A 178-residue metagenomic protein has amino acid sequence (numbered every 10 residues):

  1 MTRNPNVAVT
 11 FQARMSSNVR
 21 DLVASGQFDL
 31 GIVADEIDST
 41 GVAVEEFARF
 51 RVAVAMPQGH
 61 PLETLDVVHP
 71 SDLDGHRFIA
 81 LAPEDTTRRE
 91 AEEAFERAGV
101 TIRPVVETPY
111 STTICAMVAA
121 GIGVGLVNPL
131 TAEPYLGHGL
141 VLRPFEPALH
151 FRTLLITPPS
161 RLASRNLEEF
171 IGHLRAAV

Functional and structural regions predicted by a protein language model:
M1-T40, T108: Central regulatory/effector-binding core of bacterial HTH transcription factors
N6-T10, T101-V105, R152-L154: Residues at or immediately flanking beta-strands
V7, A24-V33, V52, V100 (+1 more regions): Alpha-to-beta junction loops
M15, H69, P109-Y110, N128: Short loop/turn segments at beta->alpha junctions
R20, A24, V44, P70 (+1 more regions): Short hydrophobic/charged patches on amphipathic alpha-helices used for structural packing and interfaces
S39-F50, L65-D66, T112-P159: Beta-alpha-beta core module
S39-V52, M56-F78, S164-R165: Flexible hinge/capping segments at coil-to-helix
L62-E63, P70, H76-A98, A163-G172 (+1 more regions): Secondary-structure junction motif
